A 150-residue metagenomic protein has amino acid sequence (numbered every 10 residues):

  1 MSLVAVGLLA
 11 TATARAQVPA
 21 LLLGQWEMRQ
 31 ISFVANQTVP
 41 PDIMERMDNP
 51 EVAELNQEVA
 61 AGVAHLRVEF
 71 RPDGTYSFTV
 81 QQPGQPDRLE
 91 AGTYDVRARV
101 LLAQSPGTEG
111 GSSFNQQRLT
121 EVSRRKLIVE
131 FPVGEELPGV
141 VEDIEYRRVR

Functional and structural regions predicted by a protein language model:
S2-A10: Bacterial N-terminal signal peptides
A12-A91, D95-R150: Lipid interaction determinants
